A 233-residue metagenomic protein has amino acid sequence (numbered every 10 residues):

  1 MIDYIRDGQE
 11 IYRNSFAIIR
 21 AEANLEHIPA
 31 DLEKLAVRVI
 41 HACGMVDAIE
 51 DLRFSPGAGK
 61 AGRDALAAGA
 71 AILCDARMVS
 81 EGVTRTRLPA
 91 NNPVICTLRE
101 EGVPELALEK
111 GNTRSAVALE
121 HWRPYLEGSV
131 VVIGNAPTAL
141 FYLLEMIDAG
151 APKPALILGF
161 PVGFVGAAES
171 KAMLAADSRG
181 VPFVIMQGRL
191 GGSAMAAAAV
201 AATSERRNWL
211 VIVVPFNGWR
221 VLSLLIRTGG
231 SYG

Functional and structural regions predicted by a protein language model:
I2-A68: N-terminal nucleotide/polyanion-binding subdomain common to many enzyme families
I18-E26, A42-V46, A65-G69, T86 (+4 more regions): Change "in soluble alpha/beta enzymes" to "in soluble alpha/beta proteins
D75, L158-G159, A199: Buried hydrophobic positions in well-ordered alpha/beta secondary-structure cores of metabolic enzymes
A76-M146, G163, K171: Conserved mixed alpha/beta catalytic, RNA-binding, or beta-rich assembly cores of soluble enzyme, regulatory
L156-F164: ADP-ribose/adenylate-binding Rossmann-like module
V165-V211, F216: C-terminal functional extensions of proteins
